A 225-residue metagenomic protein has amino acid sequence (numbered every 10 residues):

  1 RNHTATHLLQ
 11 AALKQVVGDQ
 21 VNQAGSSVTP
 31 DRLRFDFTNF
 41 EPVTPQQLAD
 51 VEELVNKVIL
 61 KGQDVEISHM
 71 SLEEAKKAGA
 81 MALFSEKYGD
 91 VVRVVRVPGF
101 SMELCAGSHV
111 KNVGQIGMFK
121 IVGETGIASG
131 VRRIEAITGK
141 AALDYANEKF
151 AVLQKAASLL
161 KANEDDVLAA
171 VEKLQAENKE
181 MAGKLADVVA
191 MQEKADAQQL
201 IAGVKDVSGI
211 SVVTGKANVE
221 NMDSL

Functional and structural regions predicted by a protein language model:
R1, Q46-L48, C105-S108, R132-R133 (+1 more regions): Short conserved micro-motifs at the rims of enzyme active sites and ligand-binding pockets
R1-F37: Active/ligand-binding-proximal structured segments within catalytic/core domains that scaffold catalytic residues
N2-T6, T44, L48, M222-L225: Generic alpha-helical secondary structure
T4, D50-E53, H109, K149-Q154: Short intrinsically disordered coil segments
L8-V16, D50-K61, F100, I137 (+4 more regions): Generic, well-ordered alpha-helical scaffold segments in large soluble proteins
Q20, P30, V113-L225: Terminal appendage regions of diverse proteins
Q20, P30-D31, F37-I127: Non-catalytic interaction/regulatory segments
